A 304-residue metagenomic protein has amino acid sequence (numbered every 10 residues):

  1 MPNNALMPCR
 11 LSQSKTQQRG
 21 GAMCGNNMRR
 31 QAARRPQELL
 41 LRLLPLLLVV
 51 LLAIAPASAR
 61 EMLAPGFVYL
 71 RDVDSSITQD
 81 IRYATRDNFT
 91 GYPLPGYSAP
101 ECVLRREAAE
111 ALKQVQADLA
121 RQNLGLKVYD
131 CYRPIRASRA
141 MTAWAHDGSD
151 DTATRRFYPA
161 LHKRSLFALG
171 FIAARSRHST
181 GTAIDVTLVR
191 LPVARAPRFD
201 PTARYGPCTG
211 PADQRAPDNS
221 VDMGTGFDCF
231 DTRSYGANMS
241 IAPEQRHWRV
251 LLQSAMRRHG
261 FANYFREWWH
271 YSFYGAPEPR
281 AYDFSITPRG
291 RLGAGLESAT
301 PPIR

Functional and structural regions predicted by a protein language model:
M1-L39: N-terminal secretory signal peptides that target proteins for export/translocation
A5, A53-I54, S58: N-terminal regions of proteins, emphasizing targeting and processing segments when present
R42-A53: Bacterial N-terminal signal peptides
S58-C131, I135-F157, L161-F265, P277-R304: Extracytoplasmic cell-surface/polysaccharide-interacting catalytic and binding patches
Y271: Conserved metal-phosphate-binding beta-hairpin within the catalytic cores of diverse ATP-dependent phosphoryl-transfer
Y274: Active-site environment of divalent metal-dependent phosphoester hydrolases
